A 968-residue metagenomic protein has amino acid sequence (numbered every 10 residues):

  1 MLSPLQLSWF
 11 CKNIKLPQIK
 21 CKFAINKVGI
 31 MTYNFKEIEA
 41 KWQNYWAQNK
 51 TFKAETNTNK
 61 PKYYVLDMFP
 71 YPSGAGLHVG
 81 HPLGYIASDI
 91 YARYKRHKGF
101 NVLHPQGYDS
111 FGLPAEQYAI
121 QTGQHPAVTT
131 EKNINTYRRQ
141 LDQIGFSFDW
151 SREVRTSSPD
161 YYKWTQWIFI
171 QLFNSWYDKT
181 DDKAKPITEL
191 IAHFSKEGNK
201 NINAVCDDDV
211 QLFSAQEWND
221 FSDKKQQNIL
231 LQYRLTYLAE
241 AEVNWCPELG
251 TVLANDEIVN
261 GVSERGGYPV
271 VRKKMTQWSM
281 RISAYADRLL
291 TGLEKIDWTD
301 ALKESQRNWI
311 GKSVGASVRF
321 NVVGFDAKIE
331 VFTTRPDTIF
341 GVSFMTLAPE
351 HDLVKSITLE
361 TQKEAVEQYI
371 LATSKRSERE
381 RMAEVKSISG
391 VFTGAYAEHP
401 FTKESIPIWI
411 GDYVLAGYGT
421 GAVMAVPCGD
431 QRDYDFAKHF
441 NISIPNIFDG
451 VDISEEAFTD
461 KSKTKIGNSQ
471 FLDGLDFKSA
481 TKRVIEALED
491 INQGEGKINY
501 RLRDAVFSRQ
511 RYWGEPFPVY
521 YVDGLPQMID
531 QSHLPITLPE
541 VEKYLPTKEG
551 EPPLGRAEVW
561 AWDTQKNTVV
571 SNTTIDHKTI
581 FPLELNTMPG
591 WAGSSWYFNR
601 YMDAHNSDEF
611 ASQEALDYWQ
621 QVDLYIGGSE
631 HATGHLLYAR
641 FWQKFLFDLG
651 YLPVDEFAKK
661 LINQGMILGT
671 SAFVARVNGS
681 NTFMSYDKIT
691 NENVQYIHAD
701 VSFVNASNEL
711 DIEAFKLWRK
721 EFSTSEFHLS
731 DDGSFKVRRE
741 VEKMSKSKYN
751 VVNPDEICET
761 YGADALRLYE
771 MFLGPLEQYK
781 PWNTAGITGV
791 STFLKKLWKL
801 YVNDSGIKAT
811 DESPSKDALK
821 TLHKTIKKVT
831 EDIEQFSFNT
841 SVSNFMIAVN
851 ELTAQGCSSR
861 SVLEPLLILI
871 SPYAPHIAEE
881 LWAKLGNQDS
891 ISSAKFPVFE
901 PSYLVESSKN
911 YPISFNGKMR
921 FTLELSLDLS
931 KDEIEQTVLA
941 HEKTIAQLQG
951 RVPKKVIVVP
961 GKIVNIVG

Functional and structural regions predicted by a protein language model:
L7-K62, A348-H351, L359-E364, V423 (+13 more regions): Basic, alpha-helical terminal appendages of large translation-related enzymes
F10-I14, K20-G76, R96, V102 (+7 more regions): Non-catalytic terminal extensions that flank enzyme cores
M31-L66, R96-P105, T129-N135, W298 (+2 more regions): Conserved oxyanion/phosphate-binding beta-strand-loop segments in alpha/beta enzyme cores
T32, Q48-N49, T122-V331, P336 (+9 more regions): Residue patterns forming the tRNA-binding/recognition surfaces of aminoacyl-tRNA synthetases and related DALR
E55-T130, V154-T165, T333-T334, P400-F436 (+1 more regions): N-terminal catalytic cores of NTP/NDP-binding nucleotidyl/phosphoryl-transfer enzymes
S88-D89, N101, H351-D452, E456: Catalytic alpha/beta core of large soluble enzyme barrels
T180, Q232, Y237-N244, F320 (+4 more regions): Helix-rich, typically C-terminal accessory recognition domains appended to large enzymatic cores
K438-F440, I444, F448-I453, F507 (+3 more regions): Catalytic adenosine-cofactor/nucleotide-binding cores of aminoacyl-tRNA synthetases and other
